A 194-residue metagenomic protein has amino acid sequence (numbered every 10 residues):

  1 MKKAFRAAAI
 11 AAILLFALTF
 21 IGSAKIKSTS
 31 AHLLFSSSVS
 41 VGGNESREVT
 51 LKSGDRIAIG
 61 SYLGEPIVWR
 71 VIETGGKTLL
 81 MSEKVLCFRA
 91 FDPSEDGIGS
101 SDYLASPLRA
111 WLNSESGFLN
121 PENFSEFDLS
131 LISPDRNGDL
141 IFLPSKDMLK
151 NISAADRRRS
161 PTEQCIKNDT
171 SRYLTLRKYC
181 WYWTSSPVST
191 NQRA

Functional and structural regions predicted by a protein language model:
M1-I13: N-terminal Sec-pathway targeting helices
K3-A4, K25-K27, F35: Low-complexity, glycine/serine/proline-rich disordered segments that function as export/translocation leaders
T19-A31: Membrane-interface motif at the C-terminal end of an N-terminal transmembrane signal
T29-A194: Collagenous Gly-X-Y triple-helix signature in extracellular proteins
